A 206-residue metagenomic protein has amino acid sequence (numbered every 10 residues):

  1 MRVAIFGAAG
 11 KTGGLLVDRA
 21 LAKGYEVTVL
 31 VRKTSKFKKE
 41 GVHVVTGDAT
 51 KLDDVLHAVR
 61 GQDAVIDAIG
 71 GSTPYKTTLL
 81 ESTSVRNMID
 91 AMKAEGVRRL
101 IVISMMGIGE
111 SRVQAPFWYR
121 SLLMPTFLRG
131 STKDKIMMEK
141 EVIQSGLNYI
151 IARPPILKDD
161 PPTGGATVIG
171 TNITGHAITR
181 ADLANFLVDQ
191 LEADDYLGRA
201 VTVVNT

Functional and structural regions predicted by a protein language model:
V3-K23: N-terminal Rossmann NAD(P)H-binding glycine-rich loop of SDR-like oxidoreductase domains
L15, R19, A91, E141: Rossmann-fold NAD(P)-dependent oxidoreductase module
E26-T28, T34, R86-G130, M138 (+2 more regions): Conserved Rossmann-fold NAD(P)-dependent oxidoreductase catalytic core, especially the SDR/UDP-sugar
S35-N87, A91-A94, L191-D195: NAD(P)H-binding glycine-rich loop region in Rossmannoid oxidoreductase-like domains and their noncatalytic homologs
P74, M106-R112, L157-D160: Conserved catalytic-site region of short-chain dehydrogenase/reductase
T78-S82, F117, F127-M137, H176-A181: Short-chain dehydrogenase/reductase
G130-K133, E141, I150, D159-T206: Active-site-lining helix/loop region of Rossmann-like oxidoreductase modules
